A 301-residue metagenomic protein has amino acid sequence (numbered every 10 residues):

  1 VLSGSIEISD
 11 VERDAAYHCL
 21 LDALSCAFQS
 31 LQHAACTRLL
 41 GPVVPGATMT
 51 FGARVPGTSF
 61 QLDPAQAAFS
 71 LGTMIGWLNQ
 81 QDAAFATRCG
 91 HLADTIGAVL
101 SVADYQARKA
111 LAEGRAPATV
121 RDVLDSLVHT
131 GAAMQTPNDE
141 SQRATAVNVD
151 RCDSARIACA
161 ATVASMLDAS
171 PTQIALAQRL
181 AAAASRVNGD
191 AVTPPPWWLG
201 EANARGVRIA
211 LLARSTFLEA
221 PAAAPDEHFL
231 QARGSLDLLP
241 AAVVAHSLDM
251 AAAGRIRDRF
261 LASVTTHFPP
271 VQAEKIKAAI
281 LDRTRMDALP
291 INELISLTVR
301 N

Functional and structural regions predicted by a protein language model:
V1-V244, R283-N301: N-terminal core-entry segment
Y17, A273-L281: Short, well-structured alpha-helical segments
A133, S263, A279: Solvent-exposed, charged/polar functional surfaces in cytosolic regulatory/catalytic domains
A241-K275, V299: Intrinsically disordered, low-complexity Ser/Thr/Pro/Gly-rich interaction regions that scaffold/cooperate
